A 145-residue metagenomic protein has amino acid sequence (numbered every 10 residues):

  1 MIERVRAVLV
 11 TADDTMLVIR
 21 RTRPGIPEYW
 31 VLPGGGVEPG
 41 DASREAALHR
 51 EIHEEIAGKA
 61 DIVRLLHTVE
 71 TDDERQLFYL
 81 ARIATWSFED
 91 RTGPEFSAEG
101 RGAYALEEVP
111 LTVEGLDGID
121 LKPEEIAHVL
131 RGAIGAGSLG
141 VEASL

Functional and structural regions predicted by a protein language model:
M1-L17: Conserved N-terminal beta-strand and adjoining loop/helix that marks the start of the Nudix/MutT-like hydrolase domain
L9-V10, V18, A81, E108: Conserved hydrophobic "DFG−1" position in protein kinase catalytic cores
T15-E54: Conserved Nudix-box catalytic region and its N-terminal flanking loop in Nudix hydrolases and closely related
Y29, P33, P39, E95-R101 (+1 more regions): Functional cleft and adjacent loop/helix regions within the main domain that mediate ligand binding or catalysis
G58-T68: A short coil-to-beta-strand element that immediately follows conserved catalytic motifs
E70-V113, K122-G137: Active-site-adjacent beta-strand/loop module that shapes the phosphate/pyrophosphate-binding cleft
I119, G135-S144: Short, charged, intrinsically disordered terminal tails
